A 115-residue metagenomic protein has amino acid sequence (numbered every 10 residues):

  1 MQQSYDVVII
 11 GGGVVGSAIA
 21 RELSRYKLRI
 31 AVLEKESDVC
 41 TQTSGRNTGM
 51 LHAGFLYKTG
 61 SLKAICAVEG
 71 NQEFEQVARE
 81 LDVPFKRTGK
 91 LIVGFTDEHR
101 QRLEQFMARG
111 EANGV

Functional and structural regions predicted by a protein language model:
M1-Q2, T43, P84-F85: Solvent-exposed alpha-helices and their adjacent loops that cap or buttress functional pockets in soluble metabolic
Q2-S4, E22-R25, D38, K63-A67: N-terminal start-of-chain detector that recognizes signal peptides and the immediate post-cleavage beginning
Q3-V32: N-terminal Rossmann-like FAD-binding beta1-loop-alpha1 element of flavoenzymes
G13, E36, G54: Proline-glycine-enriched beta-turn/loop adjacent to the NAD(P) cofactor-binding site in Rossmann-like oxidoreductases
I19, Q42, L103: Short glycine-/acidic-enriched loop or helix-start segments at secondary-structure transitions that form or flank
S24-R46: Glycine-rich FAD pyrophosphate-binding loop
G49-V115: Dinucleotide-binding Rossmann-like beta1-alpha1 core, especially the glycine-rich loop that anchors the ADP
